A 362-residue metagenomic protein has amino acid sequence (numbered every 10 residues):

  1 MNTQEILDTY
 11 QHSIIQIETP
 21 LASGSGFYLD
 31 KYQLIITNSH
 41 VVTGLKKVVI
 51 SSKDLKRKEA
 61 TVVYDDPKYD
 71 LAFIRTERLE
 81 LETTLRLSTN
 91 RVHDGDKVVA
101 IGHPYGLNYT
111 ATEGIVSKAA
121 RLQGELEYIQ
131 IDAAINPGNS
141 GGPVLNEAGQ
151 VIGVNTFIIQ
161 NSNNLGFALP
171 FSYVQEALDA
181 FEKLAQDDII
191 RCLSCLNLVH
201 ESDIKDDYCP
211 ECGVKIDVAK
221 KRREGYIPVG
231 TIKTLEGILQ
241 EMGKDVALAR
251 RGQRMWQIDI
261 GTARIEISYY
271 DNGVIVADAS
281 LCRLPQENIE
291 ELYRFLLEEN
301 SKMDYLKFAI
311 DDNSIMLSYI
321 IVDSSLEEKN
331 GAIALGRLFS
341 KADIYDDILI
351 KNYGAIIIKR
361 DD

Functional and structural regions predicted by a protein language model:
M1-L7, P104, V151-A219: C-terminal cap/linker of serine protease catalytic domains
M1-S25, K47, D179-L184: N-terminal activation segment of mature serine protease catalytic domains
N2, T83-E127, N136, T156-G166 (+1 more regions): Flexible, gly/ser-rich surface segments that form the specificity/activation loops bordering the active-site cleft
H12-S23, D30-I101, G106-Y109, E125-L126: Conserved active-site neighborhood of the chymotrypsin/trypsin-like protease fold
F27, A134-N155: Catalytic nucleophile loop of clan PA
K220-N288: Long, charge-rich boundary regions
A277-S318: Short, internal acidic amphipathic alpha-helical interface segments that mediate docking to partner proteins
L349-D362: Short, highly charged C-terminal tails/helix-capping segments
